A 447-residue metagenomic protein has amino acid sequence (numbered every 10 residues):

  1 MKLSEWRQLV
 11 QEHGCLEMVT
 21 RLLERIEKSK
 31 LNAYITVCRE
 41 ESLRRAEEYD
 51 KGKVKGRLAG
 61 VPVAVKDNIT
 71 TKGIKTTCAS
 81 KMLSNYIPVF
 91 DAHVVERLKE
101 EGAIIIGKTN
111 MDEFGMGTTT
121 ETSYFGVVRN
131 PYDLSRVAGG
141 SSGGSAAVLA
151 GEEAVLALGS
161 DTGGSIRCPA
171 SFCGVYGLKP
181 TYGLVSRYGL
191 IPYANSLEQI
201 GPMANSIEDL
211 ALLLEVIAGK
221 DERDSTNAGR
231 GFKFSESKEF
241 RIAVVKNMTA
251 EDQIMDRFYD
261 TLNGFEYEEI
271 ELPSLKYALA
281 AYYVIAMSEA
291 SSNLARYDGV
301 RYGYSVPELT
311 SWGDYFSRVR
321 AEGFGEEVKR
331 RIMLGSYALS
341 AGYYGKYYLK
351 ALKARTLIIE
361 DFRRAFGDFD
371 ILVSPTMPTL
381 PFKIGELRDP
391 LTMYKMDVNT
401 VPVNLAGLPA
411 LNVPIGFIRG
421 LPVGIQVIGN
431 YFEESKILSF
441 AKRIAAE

Functional and structural regions predicted by a protein language model:
M1-V37, E47: An N-terminal boundary/leader segment
G14-V19, E47-D50, E251-E271, G303-Y304 (+3 more regions): Acyltransferase
M18-L23, A281-Y282, V328-S336: Short alpha-helical scaffolding segments that buttress acidic/His motifs in well-ordered protein cores
L58-C78, E239-V245, S288-T356, N412-G424: Short helix-loop capping/hinge segments that flank enzyme active sites or metal/cofactor-binding pockets
A59-I200, S288, S374-L391: Short glycine/serine-rich loop/turn segments
G60, K72, L197-Q199, E222-S291 (+2 more regions): Gly/Ser-rich, acidic/histidine-flanked active-site/gating loops
K81, N227, Y282, S311 (+4 more regions): Short, surface-exposed loop/helix-turn segments at secondary-structure junctions that function as lids/hinges flanking
G151-L156, T162-K246, T261, M333-E360 (+2 more regions): Structural helix-boundary/capping segments
